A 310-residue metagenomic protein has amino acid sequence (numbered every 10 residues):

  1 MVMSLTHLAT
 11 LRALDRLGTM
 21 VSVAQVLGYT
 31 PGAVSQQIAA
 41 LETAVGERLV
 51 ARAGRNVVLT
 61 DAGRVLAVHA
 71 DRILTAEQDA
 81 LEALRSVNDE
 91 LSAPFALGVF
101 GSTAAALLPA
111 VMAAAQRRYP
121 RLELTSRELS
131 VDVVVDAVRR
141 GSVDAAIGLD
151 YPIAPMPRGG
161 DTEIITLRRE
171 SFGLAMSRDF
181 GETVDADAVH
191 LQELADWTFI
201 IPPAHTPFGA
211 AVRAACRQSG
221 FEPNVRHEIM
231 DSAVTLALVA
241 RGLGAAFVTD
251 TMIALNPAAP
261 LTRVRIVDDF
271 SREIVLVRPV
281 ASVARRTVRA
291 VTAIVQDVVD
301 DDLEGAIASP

Functional and structural regions predicted by a protein language model:
R12-Y29: Short helix-boundary/capping micro-motifs
M20, E42-R64: A short LG(V/I)-centered, amphipathic sequence patch enriched for acidic residue(s) preceding the LG motif
L41-E42, A115: Conserved amphipathic alpha-helical core elements
S92-P155, I229: Central regulatory/effector-binding core of bacterial HTH transcription factors
R118, L129-D196, M252-P257: Acidic, Gly/Pro-rich loop/turn segments at junctions of secondary structure
S130-V143, L149, H205-T262: Hydrophobic hinge/microswitch elements
L149, M176, E182-D185, V189 (+3 more regions): Secondary-structure junction motif
M156-T166, E170, A233-V283: Beta-alpha-beta core module
